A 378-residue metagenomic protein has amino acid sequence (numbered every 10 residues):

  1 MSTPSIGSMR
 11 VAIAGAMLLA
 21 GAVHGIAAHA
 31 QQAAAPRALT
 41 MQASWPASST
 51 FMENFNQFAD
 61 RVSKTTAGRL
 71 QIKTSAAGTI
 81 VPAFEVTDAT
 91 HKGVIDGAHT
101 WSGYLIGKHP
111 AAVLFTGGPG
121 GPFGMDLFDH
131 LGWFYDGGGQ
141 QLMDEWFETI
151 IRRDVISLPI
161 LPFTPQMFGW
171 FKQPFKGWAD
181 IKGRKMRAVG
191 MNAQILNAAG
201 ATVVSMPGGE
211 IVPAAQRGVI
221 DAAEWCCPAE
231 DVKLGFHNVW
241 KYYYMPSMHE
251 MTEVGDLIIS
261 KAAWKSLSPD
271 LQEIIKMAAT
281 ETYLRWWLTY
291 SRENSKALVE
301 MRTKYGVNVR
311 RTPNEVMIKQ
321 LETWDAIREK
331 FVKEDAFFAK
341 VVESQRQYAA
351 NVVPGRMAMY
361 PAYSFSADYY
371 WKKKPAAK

Functional and structural regions predicted by a protein language model:
M1-M9: N-terminal secretory signal peptides that target proteins for export/translocation
S8-L19: Sec-dependent N-terminal signal peptides
G15, H29-H130, E148-K378: N-terminal secretory/targeting leader peptides
L19-H29: C-terminal segment of classical bacterial N-terminal signal peptides
H130-G138: A short acidic, glycine-rich active-site loop that binds or catalyzes chemistry on phosphate/adenosine moieties
G138-R152: Hinge/lid segment of periplasmic solute-binding proteins
